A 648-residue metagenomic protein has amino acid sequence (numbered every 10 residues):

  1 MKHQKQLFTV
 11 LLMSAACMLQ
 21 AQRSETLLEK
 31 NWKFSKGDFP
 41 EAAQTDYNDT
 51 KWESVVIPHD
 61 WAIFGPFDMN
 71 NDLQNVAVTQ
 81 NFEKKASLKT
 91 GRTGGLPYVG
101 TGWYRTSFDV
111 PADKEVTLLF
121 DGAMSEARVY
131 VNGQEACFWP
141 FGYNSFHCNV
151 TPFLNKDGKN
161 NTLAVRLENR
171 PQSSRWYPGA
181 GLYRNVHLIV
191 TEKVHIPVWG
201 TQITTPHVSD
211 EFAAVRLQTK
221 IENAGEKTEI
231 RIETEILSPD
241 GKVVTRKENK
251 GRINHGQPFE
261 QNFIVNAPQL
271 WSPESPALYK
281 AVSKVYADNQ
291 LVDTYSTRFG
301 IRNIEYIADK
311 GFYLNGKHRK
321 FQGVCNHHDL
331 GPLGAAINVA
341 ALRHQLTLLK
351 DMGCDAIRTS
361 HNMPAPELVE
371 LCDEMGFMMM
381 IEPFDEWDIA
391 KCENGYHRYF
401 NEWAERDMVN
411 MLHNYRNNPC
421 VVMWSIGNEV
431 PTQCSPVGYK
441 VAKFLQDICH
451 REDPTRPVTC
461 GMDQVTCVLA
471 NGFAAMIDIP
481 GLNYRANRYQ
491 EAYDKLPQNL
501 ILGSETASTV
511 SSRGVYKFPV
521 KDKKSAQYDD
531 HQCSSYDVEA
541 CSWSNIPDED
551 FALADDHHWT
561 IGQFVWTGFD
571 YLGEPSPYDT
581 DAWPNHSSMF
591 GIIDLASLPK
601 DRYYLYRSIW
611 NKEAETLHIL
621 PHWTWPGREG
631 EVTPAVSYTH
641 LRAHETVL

Functional and structural regions predicted by a protein language model:
M1-R23: Bacterial Sec-dependent N-terminal signal peptides
Q22-V116, S173, G179-L182, V194 (+4 more regions): Extended carbohydrate-recognition surfaces in non-catalytic/accessory domains of CAZymes and lectin-like proteins
T26-L28, S35-D38, G94-W199, A224 (+4 more regions): Accessory beta-strand-rich segments of carbohydrate-active enzymes
K36, F64-P66, Q134, N185 (+3 more regions): Extended substrate-binding grooves/exosites of carbohydrate-active enzymes
N155-K159, A267-L278: Short glycine/proline/serine/threonine-rich loop/turn segments at secondary-structure transition edges
A214-K250, P634-E645: Beta-strand-rich binding/interaction modules
N249-A267: Intrinsically disordered, low-complexity Pro/Gly/Ser/Thr-rich segments with frequent PxxP/GP/PP motifs and embedded
